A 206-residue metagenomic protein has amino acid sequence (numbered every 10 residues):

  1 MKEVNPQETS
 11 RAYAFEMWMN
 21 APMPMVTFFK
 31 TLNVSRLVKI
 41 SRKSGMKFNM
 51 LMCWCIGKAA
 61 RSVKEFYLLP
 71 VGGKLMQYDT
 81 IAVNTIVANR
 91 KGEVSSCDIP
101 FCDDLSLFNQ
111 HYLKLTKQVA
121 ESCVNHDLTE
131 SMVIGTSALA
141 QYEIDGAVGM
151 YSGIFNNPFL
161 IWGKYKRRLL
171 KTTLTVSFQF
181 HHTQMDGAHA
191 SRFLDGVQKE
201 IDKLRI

Functional and structural regions predicted by a protein language model:
M1, L169-K171, Q198-I206: Charged, conformationally dynamic linker/hinge segments that couple catalytic or nucleotide-dependent chemistry
M1-K47: N-terminal beta-alpha "docking/capping" segments at the starts of catalytic domains in thioester/acy l-group-handling
M25-F29, L37-K43, V94-S106, M185: Acyl-group handling in specialized metabolite and lipid biosynthesis
L37-S62, L174-F193: Acyl activation and transfer enzymes in specialized metabolism, enriched for ANL adenylate-forming modules
F66-D98, T129-E130: Small-residue-rich loop/turn and linker elements
N89-I144: Helical lid/core segments from catalytic subdomains that handle acyl or acyl-like groups
L115-C123, D127, L160-I161, S177-F180 (+2 more regions): Plant-skewed but cross-kingdom recognition/interaction modules and surfaces
A147-Q179, T183-M185, A190-D195: Intrinsically disordered, low-complexity linker/assembly segments
